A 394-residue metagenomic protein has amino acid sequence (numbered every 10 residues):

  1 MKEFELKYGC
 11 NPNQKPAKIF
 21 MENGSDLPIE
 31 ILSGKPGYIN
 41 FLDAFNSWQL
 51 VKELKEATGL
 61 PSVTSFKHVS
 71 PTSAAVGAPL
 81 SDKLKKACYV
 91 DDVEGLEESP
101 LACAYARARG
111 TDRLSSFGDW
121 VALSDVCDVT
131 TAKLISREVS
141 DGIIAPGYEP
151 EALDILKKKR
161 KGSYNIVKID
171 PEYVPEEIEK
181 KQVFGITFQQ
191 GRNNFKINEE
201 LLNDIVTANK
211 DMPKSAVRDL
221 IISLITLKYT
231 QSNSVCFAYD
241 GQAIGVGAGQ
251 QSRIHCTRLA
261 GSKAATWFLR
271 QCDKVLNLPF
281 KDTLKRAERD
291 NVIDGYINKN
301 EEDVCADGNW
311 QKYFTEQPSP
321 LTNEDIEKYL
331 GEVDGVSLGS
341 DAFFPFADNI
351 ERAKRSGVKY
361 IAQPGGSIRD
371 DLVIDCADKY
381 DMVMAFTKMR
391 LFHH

Functional and structural regions predicted by a protein language model:
M1-L201, A216-S234: Active-site loops and adjacent core secondary-structure elements that bind or stabilize anionic groups
N23-K35, T111-F117, G191-K210, A287-N309 (+2 more regions): Gly-rich Lys/Arg/Thr-decorated short loops/hinges at beta-loop-alpha junctions or inter-strand turns that position
P36, N40, A216, G249 (+2 more regions): Alpha-helix N-cap/helix-initiation motif
E53, Y229, T266-R270, K328 (+1 more regions): Conserved helix-loop functional segments at active or binding sites
A57-S65, I166-I169, S232-Y239, L269-F280 (+1 more regions): Flexible, glycine/charged-enriched surface loops at secondary-structure junctions
S70, C127, Y239-Q242, F344 (+1 more regions): Active-site-proximal loop/turn and secondary-structure-junction residues that shape catalytic pockets, frequently
T72-R113, I244-F344: Glycine- and Gly-Pro-enriched alpha-helical subdomains that act as flexible, kink-prone "lid/hinge" or packing modules
D119, L123-S124, R137-V167, E172-V174 (+6 more regions): C-terminal binding/interaction regions
